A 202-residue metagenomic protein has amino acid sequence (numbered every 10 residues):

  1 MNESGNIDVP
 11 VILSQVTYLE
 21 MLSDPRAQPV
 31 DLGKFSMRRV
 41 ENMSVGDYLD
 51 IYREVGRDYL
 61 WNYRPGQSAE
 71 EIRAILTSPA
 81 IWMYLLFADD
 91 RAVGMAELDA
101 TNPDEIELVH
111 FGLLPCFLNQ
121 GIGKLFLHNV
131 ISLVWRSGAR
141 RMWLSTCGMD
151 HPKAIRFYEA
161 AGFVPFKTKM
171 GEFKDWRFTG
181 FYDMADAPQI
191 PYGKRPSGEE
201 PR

Functional and structural regions predicted by a protein language model:
M1-S36, E41: Acyl-donor-binding surface of acyltransferase catalytic domains
N2, I7-S14, E172-R202: Acidic/histidine-enriched, glycine/proline-rich intrinsically disordered or flexible terminal extensions
D31-Y63, M184, S197, P201-R202: Short amphipathic alpha-helix that is part of the acyltransferase structural core
Y63-E70, L76-P115: A conserved beta-strand-loop-helix scaffold within acyl/acetyltransferase catalytic domains
L114-H128, S137, M149-K153: Conserved glycine-rich acetyl-CoA-binding loop
V134-T146: Conserved GNAT acetyl-CoA-binding A-motif
L144-A154, G171-F181: Conserved beta-strand-loop-alpha-helix junction that forms the acyl-donor binding cleft
A154-E159, F163: Conserved active-site tyrosine of GNAT-family acetyltransferases
